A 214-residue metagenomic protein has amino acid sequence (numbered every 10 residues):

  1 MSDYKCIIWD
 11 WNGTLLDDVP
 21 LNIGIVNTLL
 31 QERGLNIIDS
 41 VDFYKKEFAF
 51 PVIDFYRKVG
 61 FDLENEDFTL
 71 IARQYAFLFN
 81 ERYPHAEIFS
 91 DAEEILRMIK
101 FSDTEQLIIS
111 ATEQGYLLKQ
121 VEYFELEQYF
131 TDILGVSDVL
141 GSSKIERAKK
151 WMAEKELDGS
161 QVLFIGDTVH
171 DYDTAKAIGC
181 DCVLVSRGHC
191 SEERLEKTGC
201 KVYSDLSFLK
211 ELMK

Functional and structural regions predicted by a protein language model:
S2-S90: N-terminal helical cap/lid subdomain that shapes the substrate entry/recognition surface in HAD-like hydrolases
C6, K144-Y172: Conserved Lys-Pro-Asp/Glu-containing loop-to-beta segment of HAD-superfamily phosphomonoesterases, centered on
T14, S110-T112: Conserved phosphate-coupling serine/threonine residues in phosphotransfer and NTP-handling enzymes
N36, D62, E127-T131, D158 (+1 more regions): Conserved H-loop
D42-Y44, E127-S142: A short, structured active-site edge motif that brings together acidic residues
E81-I108, L118, I145: Short, acidic loop-to-helix structural element flanking the phosphoryl-transfer center in phosphate-processing enzymes
F124-L134, R194-M213: Structural recognition of alpha->loop->beta junctions
L163-Y203: Acidic, Mg2+-coordinating phosphoryl-transfer loop and its flanking beta/alpha structural elements, shared across
